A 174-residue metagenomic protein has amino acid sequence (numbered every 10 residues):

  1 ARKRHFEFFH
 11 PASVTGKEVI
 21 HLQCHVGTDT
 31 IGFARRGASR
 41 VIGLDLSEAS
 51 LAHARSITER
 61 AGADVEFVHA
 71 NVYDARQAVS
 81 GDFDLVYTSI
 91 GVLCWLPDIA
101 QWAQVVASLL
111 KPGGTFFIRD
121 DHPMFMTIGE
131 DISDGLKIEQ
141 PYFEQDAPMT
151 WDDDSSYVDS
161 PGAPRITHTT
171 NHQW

Functional and structural regions predicted by a protein language model:
A1-E18, G32: Conserved alpha-helix/loop element of class I SAM-dependent methyltransferases that forms part of the SAM/SAH-binding
S13-V14, S80, A103: A short, aliphatic-rich alpha-helical micro-motif
E18-A75: Class I SAM-dependent methyltransferase SAM/SAH-binding core
R76-V86: A short acidic, Gly/Pro-enriched loop at the edge of an enzyme's catalytic core that lines a small-molecule cofactor
D84-A100: A short SAM/SAH-binding and catalytic strip from SAM-dependent methyltransferases
A100-T115: A short glycine-rich, Lys/Arg-flanked "PGG" loop and its adjoining helix->strand segment in the class I
T115-S156: Conserved class I S-adenosyl-L-methionine
T167-W174: Short alpha-helix
